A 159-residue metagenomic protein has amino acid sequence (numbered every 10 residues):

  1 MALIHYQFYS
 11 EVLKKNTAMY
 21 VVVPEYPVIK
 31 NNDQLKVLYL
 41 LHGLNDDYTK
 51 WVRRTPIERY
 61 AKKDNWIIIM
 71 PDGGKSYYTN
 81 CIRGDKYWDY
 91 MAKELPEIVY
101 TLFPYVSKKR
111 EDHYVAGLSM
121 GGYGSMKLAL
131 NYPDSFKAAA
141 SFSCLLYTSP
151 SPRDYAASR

Functional and structural regions predicted by a protein language model:
M1-S149, R153, R159: Non-catalytic cap/lid and distal C-terminal segments of serine-dependent acyl enzymes
